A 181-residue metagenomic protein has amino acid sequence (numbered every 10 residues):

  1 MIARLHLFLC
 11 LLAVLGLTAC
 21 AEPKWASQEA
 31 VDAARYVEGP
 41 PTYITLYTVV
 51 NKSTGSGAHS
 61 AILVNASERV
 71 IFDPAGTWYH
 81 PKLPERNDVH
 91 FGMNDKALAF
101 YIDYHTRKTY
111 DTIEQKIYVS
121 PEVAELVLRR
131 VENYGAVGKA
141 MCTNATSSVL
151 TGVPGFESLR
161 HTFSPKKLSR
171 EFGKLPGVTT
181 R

Functional and structural regions predicted by a protein language model:
M1-L9: Bacterial N-terminal signal peptides that target proteins for export
G16-A19: C-terminal motif of bacterial Sec signal peptides marking the signal peptidase cleavage site
A21-Q28, E125-R181: Activation targets extended, charge/polar-rich intrinsically disordered C-terminal tails
E22-E29, V37-Y110: Glycine-rich catalytic cores of cysteine/serine-nucleophile enzymes that process amide/ester linkages in cell-envelope
T48-N51, A58-H59, T109-I117, L128-V137 (+2 more regions): Second-shell loop/turn segments in exported
S56, E122, M141: Short, well-structured alpha-helical interface segments that form or flank functional binding sites
W78, Y110, Y118, E122 (+1 more regions): Acidic helix-start/capping segments at beta-turn-to-alpha-helix junctions
